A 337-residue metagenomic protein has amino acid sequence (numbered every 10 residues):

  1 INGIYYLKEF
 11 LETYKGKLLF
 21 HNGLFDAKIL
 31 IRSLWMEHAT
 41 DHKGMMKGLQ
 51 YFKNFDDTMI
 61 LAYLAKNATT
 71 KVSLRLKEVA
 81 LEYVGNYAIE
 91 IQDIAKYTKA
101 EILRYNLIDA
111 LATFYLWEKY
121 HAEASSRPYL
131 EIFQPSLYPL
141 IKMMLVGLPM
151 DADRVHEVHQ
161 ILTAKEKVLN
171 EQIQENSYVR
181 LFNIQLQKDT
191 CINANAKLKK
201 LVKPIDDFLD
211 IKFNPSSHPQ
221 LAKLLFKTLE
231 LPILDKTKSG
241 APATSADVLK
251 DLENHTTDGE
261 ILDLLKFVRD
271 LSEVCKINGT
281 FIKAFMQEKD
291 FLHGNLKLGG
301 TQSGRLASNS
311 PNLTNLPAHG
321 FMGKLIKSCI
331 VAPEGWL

Functional and structural regions predicted by a protein language model:
I1, K71, Y83, Y87 (+2 more regions): Conserved "right-hand" nucleotidyltransferase catalytic core of DNA-directed polymerases
I1-S125, I132, A243: Active-site-proximal helix-loop-helix substrate-binding element of RNase H-like nuclease domains
L19, K28, C329-L337: A short, charged
